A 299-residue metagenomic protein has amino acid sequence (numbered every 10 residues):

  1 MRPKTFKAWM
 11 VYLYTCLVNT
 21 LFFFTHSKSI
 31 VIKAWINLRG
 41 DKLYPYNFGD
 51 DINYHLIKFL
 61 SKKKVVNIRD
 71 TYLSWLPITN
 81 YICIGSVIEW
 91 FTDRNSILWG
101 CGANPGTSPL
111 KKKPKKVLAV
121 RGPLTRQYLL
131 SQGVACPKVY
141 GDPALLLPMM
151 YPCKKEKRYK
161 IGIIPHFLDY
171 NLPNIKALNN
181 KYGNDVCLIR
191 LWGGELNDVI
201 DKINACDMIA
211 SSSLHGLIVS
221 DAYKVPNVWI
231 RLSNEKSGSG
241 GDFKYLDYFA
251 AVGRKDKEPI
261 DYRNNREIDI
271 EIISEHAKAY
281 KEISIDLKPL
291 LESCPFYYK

Functional and structural regions predicted by a protein language model:
R2-K299: Active-site anion-handling motifs in enzyme catalytic cores
